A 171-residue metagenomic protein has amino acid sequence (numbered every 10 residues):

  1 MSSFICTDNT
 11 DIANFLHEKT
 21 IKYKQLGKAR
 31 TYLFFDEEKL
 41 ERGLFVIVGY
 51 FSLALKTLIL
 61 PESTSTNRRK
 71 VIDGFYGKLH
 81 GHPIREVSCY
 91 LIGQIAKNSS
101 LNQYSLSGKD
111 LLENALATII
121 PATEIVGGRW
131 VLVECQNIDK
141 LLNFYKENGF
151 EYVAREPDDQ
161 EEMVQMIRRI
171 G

Functional and structural regions predicted by a protein language model:
M1-Q103, D110-L132, Q136, K140-G171: Non-catalytic substrate-recognition and accessory regions of acyl/acetyltransferase enzymes
